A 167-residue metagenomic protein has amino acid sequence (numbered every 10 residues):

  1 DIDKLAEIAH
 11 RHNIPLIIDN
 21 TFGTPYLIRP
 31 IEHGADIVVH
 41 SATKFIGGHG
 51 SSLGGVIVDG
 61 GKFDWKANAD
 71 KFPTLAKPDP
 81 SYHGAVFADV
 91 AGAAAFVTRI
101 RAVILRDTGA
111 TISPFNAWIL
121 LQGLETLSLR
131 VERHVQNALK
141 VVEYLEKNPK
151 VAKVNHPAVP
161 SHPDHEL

Functional and structural regions predicted by a protein language model:
D1-K147, N155, E166: Conserved PLP-enzyme active-site core in the AAT-like
V154-P160: Short amphipathic beta-strand/extended segments in non-transmembrane regions
P160-L167: Active-site loop ensemble at the mouth of alpha/beta enzyme cores that anchors a bound cofactor
